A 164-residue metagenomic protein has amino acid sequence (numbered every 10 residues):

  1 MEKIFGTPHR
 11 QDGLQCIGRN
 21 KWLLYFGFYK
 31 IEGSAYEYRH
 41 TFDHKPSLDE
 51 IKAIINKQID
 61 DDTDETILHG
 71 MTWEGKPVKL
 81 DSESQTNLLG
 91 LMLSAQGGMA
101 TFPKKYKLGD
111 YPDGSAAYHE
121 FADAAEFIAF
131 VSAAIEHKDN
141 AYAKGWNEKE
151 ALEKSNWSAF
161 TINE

Functional and structural regions predicted by a protein language model:
E2-E164: A preference for well-ordered globular domain cores that mediate specific macromolecular interactions or catalysis
